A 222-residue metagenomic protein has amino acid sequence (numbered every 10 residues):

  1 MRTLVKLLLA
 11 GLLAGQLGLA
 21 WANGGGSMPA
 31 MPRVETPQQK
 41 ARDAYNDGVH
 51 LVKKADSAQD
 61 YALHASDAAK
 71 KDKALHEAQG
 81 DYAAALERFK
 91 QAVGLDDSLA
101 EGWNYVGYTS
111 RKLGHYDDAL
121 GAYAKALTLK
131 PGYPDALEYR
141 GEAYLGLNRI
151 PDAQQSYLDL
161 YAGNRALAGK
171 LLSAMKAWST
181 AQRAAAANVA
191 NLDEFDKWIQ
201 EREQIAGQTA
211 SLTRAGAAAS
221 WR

Functional and structural regions predicted by a protein language model:
G25-V34, D159-R222: Terminal, low-structured helical/coil segments at or just beyond the last alpha-helical repeat
K53, K112, G146-L147, T180-A181: Register position in tetratricopeptide repeats
S57, V93-G94, A124-T128, A162: Conserved structural position within tetratricopeptide repeats
Q59, A74-Q91, K112-K125, N148-S156: Structural signature of tandem alpha-helical TPR/SEL1-like repeats, specifically the intra-repeat loop/turn
Y105, Y139, S173-A174: Canonical tetratricopeptide repeat
